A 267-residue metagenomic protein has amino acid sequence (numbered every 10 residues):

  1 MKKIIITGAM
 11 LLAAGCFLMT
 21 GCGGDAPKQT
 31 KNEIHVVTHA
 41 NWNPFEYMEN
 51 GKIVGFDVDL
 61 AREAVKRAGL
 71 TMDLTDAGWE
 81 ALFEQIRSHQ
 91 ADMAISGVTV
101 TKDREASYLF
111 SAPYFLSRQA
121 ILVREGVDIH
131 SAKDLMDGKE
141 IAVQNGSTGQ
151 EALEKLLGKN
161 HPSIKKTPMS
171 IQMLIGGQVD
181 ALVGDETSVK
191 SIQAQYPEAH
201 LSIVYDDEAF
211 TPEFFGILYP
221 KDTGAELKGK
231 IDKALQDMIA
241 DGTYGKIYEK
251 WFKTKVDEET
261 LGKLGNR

Functional and structural regions predicted by a protein language model:
M1-E33, N266-R267: Short, low-complexity disordered leader/linker segments with a strong preference for bacterial N-terminal type II
G24-D25, T148-K165, L201-Y205, L235-R267: Ligand-binding clefts/hinges and TM-proximal coupling segments of bilobed small-molecule sensing domains
K28-V98, K230: Extracytoplasmic small-molecule ligand-binding "clamshell" domains of the periplasmic binding protein/Venus flytrap
H39-A40, L116-V123, A194-K233, T254-R267: Periplasmic-binding protein-like
V58-R67, N145-S147, K190, F214-K255: Extended ligand-binding regions for polar small-molecule ligands
D73-Q85, D128, P162-G176, T187 (+1 more regions): Short helix-initiation/N-cap motifs at beta->coil->alpha
E84, V98-A106, A152-K155, D180-P212: A ligand-binding cleft/hinge motif common to bilobed small-molecule-binding domains
V123-E140: Flexible hinge/capping segments at coil-to-helix
